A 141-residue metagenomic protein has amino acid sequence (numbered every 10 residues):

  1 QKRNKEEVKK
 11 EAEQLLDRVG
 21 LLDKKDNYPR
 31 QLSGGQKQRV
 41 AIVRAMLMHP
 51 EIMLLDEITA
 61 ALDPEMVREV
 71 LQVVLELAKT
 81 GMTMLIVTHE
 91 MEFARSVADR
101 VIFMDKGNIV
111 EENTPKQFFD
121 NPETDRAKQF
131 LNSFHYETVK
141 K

Functional and structural regions predicted by a protein language model:
N27-R30, M48, T80: Conserved signature/switch motifs of ABC ATPase nucleotide-binding domains
I42: Hydrophobic anchor residue at the start of the ABC signature
M53-D56: Catalytic Walker B motif of ABC-type/P-loop ATPase nucleotide-binding domains
V67-T80: Helical segment within the ABC ATPase nucleotide-binding domain
T88-H89: H-loop/switch region of ABC-family ATPase nucleotide-binding domains
A94-S96: A short, surface-exposed alpha-helical micro-motif characterized by mixed small hydrophobic and charged/polar residues
